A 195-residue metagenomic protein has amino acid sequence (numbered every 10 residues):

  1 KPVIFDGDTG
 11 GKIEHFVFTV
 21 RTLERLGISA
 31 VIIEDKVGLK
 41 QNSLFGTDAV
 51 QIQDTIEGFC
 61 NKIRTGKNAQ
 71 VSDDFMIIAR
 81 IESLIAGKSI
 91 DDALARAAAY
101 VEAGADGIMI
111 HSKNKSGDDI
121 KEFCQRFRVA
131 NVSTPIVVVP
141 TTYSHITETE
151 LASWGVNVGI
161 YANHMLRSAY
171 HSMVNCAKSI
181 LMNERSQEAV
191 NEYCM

Functional and structural regions predicted by a protein language model:
K1-Y161, S168-H171: Alpha/beta enzyme core
H164-M195: Extended, intrinsically disordered, low-complexity segments
